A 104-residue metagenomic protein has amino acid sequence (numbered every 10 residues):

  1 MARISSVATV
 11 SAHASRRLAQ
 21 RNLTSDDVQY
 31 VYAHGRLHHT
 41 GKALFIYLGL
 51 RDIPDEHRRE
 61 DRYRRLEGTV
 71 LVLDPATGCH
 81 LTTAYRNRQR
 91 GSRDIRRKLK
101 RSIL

Functional and structural regions predicted by a protein language model:
M1-L104: Ribonuclease/tRNase effector modules and their secretory precursors
